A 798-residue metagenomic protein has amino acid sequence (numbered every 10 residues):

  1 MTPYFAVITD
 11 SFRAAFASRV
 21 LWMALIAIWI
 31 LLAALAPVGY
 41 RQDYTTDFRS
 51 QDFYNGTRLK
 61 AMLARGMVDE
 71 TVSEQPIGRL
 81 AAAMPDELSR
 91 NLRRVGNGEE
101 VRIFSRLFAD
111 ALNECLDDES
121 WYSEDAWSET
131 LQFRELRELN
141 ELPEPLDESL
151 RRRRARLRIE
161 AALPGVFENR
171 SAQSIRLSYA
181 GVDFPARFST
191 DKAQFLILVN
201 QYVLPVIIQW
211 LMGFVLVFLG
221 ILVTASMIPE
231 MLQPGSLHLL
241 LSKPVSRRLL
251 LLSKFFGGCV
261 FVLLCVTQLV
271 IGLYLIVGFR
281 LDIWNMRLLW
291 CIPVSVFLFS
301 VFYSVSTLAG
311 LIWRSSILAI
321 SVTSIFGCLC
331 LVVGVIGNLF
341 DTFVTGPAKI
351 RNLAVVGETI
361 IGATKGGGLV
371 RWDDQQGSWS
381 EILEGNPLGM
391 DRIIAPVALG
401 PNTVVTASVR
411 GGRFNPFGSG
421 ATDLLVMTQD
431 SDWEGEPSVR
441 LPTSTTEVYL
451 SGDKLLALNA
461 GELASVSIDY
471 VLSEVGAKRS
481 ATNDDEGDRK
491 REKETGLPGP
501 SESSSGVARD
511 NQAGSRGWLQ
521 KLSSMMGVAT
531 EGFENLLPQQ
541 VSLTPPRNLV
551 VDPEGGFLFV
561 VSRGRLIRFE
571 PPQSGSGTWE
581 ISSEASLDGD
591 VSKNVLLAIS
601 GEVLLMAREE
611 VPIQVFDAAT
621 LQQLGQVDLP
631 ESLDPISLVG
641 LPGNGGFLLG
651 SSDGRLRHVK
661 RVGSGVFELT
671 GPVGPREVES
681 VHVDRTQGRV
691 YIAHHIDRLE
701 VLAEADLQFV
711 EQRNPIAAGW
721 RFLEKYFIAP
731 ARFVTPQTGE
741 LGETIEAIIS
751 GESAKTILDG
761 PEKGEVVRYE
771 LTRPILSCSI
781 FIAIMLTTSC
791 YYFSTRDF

Functional and structural regions predicted by a protein language model:
M1-A6, A193, G751-K755: Short, membrane-interfacial amphipathic segments enriched in basic
A6-I8, F16, M227-G257, F793: Helix-loop-helix units of permease transmembrane domains in multi-pass membrane transporters, especially ABC
F12-A27: Membrane-interface helix starts
A33-Y44, R49-R65, S73-E74, G78 (+8 more regions): Secretory targeting signals
P347-V355, P387-A398, R440-G452, Q540-V551 (+3 more regions): Repeated scaffold domains used in trafficking and secretory/extracellular systems, primarily beta-propellers
N352-T364, V397, P401-P416, E447-A464 (+7 more regions): Short beta-strand elements that form the blades of beta-propeller/WD-repeat-like and other beta-sheet-rich scaffold
S380-N386, E434-V439, G532-Q540, E580-L587 (+2 more regions): A short beta-strand motif characteristic of beta-propeller blades
I780-F798: Junction motif at the cytosolic side of a transmembrane helix
